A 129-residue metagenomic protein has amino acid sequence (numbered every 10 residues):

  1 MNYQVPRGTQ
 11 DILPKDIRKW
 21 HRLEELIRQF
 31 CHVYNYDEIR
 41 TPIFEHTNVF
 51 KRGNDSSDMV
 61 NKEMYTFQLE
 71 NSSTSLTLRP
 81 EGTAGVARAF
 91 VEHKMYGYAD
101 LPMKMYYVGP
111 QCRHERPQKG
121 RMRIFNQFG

Functional and structural regions predicted by a protein language model:
M1-G129: TRNA-recognition modules of translation machinery and tRNA-sensing kinases, especially anticodon-binding
